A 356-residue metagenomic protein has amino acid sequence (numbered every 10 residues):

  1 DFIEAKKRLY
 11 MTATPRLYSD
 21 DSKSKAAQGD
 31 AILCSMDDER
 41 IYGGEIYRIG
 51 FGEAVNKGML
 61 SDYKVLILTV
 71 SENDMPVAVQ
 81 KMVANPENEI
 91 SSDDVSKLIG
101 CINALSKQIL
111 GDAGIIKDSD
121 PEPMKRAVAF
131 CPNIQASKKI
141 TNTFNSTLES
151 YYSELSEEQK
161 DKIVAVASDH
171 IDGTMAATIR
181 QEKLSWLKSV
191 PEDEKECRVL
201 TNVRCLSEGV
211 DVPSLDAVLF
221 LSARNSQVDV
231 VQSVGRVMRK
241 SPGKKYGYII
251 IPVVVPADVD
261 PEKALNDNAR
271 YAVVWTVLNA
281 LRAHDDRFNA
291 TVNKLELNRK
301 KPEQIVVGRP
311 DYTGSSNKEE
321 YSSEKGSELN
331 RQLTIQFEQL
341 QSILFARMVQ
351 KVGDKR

Functional and structural regions predicted by a protein language model:
D1-A5, M59-S61, S119-E122, K160-I163 (+2 more regions): Conserved catalytic network of the ASCE P-loop NTPase/AAA+ motor domain
D1-D62: Post-DEXD/H (motif II) to motif III coupling segment of the RecA-like Helicase ATP-binding lobe
E4-K7, Y42-G44, L60-K64, V164-A167 (+2 more regions): Short glycine-/polar-rich loops that comprise or flank the Walker A/P-loop and associated switch/sensor motifs
M11-P15, N133, V203-C205, V253: A short beta-strand-to-loop transition that corresponds to the Sensor-1 phosphate-sensing loop of AAA+ P-loop ATPases
M36-Q135: Conserved interdomain linker/interface between the two RecA-like ATPase lobes of SF2 helicase motors
S96-K97, C101-K117, D260-R356: Long, largely alpha-helical accessory region at the distal end of helicase-like NTP-driven motors
I134-H170: Conserved helicase motor "Helicase C" RecA-like lobe of SF1/SF2 P-loop NTPases
H170-L295: Conserved RecA-like P-loop NTPase helicase motor core
